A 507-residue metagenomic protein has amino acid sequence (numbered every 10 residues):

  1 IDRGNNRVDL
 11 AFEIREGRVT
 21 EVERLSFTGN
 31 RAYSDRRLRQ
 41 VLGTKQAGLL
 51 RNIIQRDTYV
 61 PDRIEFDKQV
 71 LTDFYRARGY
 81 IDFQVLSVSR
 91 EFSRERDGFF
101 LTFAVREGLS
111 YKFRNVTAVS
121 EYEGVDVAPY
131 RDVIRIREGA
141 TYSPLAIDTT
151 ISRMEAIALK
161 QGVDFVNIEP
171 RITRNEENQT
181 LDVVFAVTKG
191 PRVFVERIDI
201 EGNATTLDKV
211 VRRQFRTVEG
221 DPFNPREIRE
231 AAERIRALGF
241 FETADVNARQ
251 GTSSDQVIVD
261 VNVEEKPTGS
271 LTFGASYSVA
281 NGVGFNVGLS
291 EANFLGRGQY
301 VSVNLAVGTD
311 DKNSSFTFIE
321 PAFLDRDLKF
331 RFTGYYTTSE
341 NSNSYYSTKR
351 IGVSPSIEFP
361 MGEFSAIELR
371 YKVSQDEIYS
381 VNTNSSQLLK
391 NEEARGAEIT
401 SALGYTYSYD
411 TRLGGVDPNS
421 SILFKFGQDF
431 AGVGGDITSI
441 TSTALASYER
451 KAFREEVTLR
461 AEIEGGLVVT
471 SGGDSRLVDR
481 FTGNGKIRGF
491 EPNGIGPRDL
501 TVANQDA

Functional and structural regions predicted by a protein language model:
I1-V279, G288, S302-A322, M361 (+3 more regions): Periplasmic polypeptide-binding modules associated with outer-membrane biogenesis and secretion
R56-T58, I64-D67, Y345-V353, I357-M361 (+4 more regions): Outer-membrane beta-barrel transmembrane strands
R106, T188, N262-E264, S290-A292 (+9 more regions): Transmembrane beta-barrel domains of outer membrane proteins
F215, A248, T268-V279, V287-G308 (+5 more regions): Transmembrane beta-strand segments that form the barrel wall of outer-membrane beta-barrel proteins
A237, T252, S270, S278 (+2 more regions): C-terminal outer-membrane beta-barrel translocator/porin domains of Gram-negative envelope proteins and their
F241-E242, G269-L271, G282, F294-V301 (+4 more regions): Repeated loop/turn-to-beta-strand initiation elements of outer-membrane beta-barrel proteins
Y277-G284, V303-S314, N341-T348, A397 (+2 more regions): Solvent-exposed loop/turn segments connecting transmembrane beta-strands in outer-membrane beta-barrel proteins
S314-A397: Transmembrane beta-barrel wall of Gram-negative outer-membrane proteins
